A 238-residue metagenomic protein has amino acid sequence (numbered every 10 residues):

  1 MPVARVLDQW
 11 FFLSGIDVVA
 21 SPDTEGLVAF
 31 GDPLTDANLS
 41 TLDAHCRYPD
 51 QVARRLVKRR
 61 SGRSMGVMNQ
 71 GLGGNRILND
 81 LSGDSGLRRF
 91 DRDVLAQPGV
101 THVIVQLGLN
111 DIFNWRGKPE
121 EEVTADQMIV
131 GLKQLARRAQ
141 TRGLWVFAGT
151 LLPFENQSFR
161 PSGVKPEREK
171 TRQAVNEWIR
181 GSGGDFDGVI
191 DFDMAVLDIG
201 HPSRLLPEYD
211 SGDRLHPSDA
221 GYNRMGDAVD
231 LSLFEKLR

Functional and structural regions predicted by a protein language model:
M1-F30, T35-A44, S61, F234-R238: N-terminal secretory targeting modules
F11, P49-L56, S82-P98, V130-Q134: Alpha-helical scaffolding within the catalytic cores of extracellular/periplasmic polymer-degrading hydrolases
G26-G31, T35, M65-G71, T101-Q106 (+4 more regions): Structural recognition of the beta-strand scaffold that forms the well-ordered cores of secreted hydrolase catalytic
L34-D80, I104: Beta-propeller domains
D36, S40, L72-Q127: Oxyanion-hole/transition-state-stabilizing segment in secreted/luminal serine hydrolases and related acyltransferases
L42-R47, L81-S85, E122-I129, P166-Q173 (+1 more regions): Soluble non-cytosolic domains of exported or imported proteins
L87, F113-W115, L151-R238: Catalytic His-Asp segment of secreted/periplasmic serine-dependent ester chemistry enzymes
N110-N114, P119-L132, Q140, F147 (+2 more regions): C-terminal soluble interaction/assembly domains
